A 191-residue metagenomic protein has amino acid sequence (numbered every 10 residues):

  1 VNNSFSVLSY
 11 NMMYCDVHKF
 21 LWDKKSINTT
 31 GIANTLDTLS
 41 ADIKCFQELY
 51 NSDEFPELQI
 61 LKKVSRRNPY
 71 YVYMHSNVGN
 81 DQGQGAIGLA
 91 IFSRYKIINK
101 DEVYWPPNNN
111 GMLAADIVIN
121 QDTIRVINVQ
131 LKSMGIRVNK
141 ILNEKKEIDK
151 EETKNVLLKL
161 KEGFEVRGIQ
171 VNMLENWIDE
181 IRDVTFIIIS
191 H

Functional and structural regions predicted by a protein language model:
V1, A33, D37, I43-I141: Structured beta-strand-rich core segments of catalytic domains in phosphoester-bond hydrolases
N2-S6: N-terminal secretory/membrane-targeting segments
V7-M12, I32-L58, A115, V126-Q130 (+2 more regions): Active-site beta-strand/loop signature of hydrolases that rely on acidic residues for catalysis
S9-T29, N51, G135-F164: Acidic/histidine-rich helix-loop elements that form or flank divalent-metal/phosphate-binding sites at the catalytic
Y70-I91, N155-D183: Active site of divalent-metal-dependent phosphoester/diester hydrolases
